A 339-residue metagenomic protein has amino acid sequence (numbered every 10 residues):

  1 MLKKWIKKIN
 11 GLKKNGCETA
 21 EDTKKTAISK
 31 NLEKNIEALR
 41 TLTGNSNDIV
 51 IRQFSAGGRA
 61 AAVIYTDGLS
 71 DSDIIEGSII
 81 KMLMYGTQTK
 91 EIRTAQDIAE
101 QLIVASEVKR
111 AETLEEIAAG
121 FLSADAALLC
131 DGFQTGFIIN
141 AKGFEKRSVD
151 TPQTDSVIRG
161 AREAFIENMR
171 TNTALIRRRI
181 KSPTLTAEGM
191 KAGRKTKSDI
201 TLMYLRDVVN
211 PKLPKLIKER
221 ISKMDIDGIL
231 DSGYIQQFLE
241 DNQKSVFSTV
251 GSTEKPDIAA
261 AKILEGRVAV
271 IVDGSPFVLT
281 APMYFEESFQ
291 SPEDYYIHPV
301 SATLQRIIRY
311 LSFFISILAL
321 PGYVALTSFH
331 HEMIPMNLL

Functional and structural regions predicted by a protein language model:
M1-G322, E332-M336: Membrane-embedded alpha-helical signal segments
V324-T327: Transmembrane helix-loop junctions and nearby membrane-interface residues
L339: Conserved structured catalytic cores and adjacent interaction surfaces of nucleotide-binding/hydrolyzing enzymes
